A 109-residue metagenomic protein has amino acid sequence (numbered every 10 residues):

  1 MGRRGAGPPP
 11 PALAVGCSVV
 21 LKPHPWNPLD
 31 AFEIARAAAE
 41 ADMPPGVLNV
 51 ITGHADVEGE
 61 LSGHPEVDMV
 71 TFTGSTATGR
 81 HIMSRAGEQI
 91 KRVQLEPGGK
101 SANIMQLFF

Functional and structural regions predicted by a protein language model:
M1-P45: Conserved small-residue-rich beta-alpha loop and adjacent elements that most often cradle the phosphate/pyrophosphate
E40-F109: Conserved NAD(P)+-binding/catalytic subdomain of aldehyde/semialdehyde dehydrogenases
